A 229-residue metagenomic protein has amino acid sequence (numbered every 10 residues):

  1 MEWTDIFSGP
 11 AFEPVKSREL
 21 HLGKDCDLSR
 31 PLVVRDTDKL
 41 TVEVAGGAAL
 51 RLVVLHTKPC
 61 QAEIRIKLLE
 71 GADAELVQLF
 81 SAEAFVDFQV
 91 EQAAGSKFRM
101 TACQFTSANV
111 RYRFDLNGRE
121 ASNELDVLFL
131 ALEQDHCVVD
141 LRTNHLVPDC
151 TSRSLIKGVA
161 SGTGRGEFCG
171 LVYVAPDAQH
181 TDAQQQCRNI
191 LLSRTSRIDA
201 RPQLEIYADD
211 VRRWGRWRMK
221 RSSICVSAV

Functional and structural regions predicted by a protein language model:
E2-I6, A11: C-terminal functional modules
E13-A228: Conserved beta-strand/loop scaffold segments within soluble protein domains that form the structured core and edges
